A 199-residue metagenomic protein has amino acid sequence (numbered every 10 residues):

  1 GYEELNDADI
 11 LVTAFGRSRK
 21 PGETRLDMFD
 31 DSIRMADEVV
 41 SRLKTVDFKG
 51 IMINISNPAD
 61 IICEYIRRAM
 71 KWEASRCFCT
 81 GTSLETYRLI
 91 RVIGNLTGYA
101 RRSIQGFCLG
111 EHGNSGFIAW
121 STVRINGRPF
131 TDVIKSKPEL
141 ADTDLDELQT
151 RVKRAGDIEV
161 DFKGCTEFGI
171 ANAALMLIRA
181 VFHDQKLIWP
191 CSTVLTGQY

Functional and structural regions predicted by a protein language model:
G1-D7: Short acidic low-complexity segments
L5, A59-D60, L175: Alpha-helix N-cap/helix-start and coil->helix boundary motif
D9-V12: N-terminal Rossmann-like NAD(P) cofactor-binding module of classical short-chain dehydrogenase/reductase
F15-R17: Conserved NAD(P)H cofactor-binding loop of Rossmann-fold oxidoreductase domains
R19-P21: N-terminal glycine-rich phosphate/adenylate-binding segment common to multiple enzyme folds
T24-I90: Rossmann-like NAD(P)(H) cofactor-binding subdomain of soluble oxidoreductases
M70-R76, L84-Y199: C-terminal substrate-binding/catalytic lobe of Rossmann-fold NAD(P)-dependent dehydrogenases
